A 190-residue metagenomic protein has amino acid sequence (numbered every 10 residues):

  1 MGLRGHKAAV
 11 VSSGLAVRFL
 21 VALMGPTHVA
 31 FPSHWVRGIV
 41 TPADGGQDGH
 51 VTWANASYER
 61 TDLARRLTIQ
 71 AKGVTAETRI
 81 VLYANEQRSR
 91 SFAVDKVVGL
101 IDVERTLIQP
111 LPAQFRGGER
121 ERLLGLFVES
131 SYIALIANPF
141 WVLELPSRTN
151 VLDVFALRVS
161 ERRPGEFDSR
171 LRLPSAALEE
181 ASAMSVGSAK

Functional and structural regions predicted by a protein language model:
M1-K190: An acidic, low-aromatic, low-complexity terminal/linker signal
